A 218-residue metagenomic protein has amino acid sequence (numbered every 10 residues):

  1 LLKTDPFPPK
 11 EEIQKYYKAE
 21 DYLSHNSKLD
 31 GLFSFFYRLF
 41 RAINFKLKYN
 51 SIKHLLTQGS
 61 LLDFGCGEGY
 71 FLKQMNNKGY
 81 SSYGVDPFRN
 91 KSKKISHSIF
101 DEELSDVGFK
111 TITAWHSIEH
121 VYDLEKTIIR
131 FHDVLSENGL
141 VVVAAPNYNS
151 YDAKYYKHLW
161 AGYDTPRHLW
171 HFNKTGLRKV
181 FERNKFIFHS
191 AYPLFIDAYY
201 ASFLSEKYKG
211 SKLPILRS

Functional and structural regions predicted by a protein language model:
L1-Y83: Extended interfacial segments that mediate partner engagement and assembly in macromolecular machines
L2, L23-S24, N149-Y151, D197: Active-site/binding-pocket entry motifs
F7, I95-S96, A153-K157, Y200-K207: Short aromatic-enriched loop/helix-cap "lid" or pocket-rim segments at secondary-structure transitions that line
E11-Y17, H189-R217: Conserved catalytic loop of SAM-dependent methyltransferase domains
S24-L29, I95-I99, E103-L104, T111 (+1 more regions): Short, structured secondary-structure boundary patches
D30-F33, Y156-T165, L204-S211: Short glycine/proline- and charge-enriched loop/turn segments that cap or connect secondary-structure elements
K46-L159, L169-R183, L194: Conserved SAM-binding loop
N184, S218: Core SAM-dependent methyltransferase catalytic element
